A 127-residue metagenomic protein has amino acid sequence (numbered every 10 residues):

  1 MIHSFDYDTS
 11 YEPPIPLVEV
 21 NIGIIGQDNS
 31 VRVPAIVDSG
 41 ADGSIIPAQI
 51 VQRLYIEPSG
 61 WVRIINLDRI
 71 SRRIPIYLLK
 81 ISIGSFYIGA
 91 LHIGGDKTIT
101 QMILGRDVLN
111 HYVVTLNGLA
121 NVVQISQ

Functional and structural regions predicted by a protein language model:
M1-Q127: Pepsin/retropepsin-fold aspartyl endopeptidases
